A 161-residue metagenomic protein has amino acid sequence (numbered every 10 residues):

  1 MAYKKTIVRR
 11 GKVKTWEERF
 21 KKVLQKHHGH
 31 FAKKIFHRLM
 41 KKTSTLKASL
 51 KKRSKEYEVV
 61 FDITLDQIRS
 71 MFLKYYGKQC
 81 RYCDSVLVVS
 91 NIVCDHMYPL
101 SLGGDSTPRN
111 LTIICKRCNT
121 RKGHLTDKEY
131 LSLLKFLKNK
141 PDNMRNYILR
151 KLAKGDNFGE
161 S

Functional and structural regions predicted by a protein language model:
M1-L46: BZIP DNA-binding basic region
R19, S44, Q67, E129-S132 (+1 more regions): Exposed alpha-helical structural elements
I35-Q79, N146: Short, charged surface segments at domain edges that flank catalytic/cofactor-binding sites
T64-L65, V93, T107, P141: A diffuse structural propensity rather than consistent per-protein peaks
Q79-I113, K122, T126: Histidine-centered nuclease catalytic patch
S101-N110, T120-E160: Polybasic, low-complexity binding patches
